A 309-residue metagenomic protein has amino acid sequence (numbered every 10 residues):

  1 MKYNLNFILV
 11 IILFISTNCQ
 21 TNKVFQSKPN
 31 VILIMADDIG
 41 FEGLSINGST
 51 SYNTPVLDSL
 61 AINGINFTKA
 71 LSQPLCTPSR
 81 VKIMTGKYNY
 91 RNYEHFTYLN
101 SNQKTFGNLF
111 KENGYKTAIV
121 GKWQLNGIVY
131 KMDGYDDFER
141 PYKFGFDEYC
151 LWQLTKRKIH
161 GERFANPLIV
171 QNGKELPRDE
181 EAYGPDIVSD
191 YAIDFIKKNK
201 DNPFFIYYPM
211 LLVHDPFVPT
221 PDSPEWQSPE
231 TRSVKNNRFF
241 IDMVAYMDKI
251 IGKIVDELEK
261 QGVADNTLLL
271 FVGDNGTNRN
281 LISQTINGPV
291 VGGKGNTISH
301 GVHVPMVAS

Functional and structural regions predicted by a protein language model:
K2-N4, C19-S309: Formylglycine-dependent sulfatase
N6-S16: Bacterial N-terminal signal peptides
